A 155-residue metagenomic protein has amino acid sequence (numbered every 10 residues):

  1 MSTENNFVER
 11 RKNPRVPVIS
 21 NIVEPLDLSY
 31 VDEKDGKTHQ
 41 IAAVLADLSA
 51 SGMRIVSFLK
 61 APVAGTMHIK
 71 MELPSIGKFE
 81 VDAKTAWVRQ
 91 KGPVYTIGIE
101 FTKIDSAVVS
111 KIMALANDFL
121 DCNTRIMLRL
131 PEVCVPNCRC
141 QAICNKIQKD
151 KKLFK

Functional and structural regions predicted by a protein language model:
M1-L48, N117-K155: N-terminal helix initiation/capping motif
N21-E33, A64-K78: Short conserved beta-strand and strand-loop elements enriched in small hydrophobics with frequent Asp/Gly
V23-D27, T96-L115: Short solvent-exposed strand/turn elements
A43, V81-W87: Short beta-strand-centered aromatic/proline hotspots
S49, W87-R89, K103-D105: A generic structural motif
M53-S57, R89-F101: Short, solvent-exposed secondary-structure boundary/capping segments
A64-L73, V109-L120: Extended Gly/Ser/Thr-rich low-complexity repeat segments, especially those forming or decorating extracellular
F79-V81, I97: PAS and PAS-like sensory/regulatory domains
